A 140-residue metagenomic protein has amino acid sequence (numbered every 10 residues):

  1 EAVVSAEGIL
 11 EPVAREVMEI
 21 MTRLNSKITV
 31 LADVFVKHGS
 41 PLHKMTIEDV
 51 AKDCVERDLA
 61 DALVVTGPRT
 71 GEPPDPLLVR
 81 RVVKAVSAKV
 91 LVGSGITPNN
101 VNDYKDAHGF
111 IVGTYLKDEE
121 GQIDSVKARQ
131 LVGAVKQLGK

Functional and structural regions predicted by a protein language model:
E1-D61: Conserved anion-binding
A2-N25, G67-V83, T97-D103, E119-L131: Active-site-adjacent beta->alpha loops and helix N-cap segments on the catalytic face of soluble alpha/beta enzymes
I20-L24, R57, T66, A85 (+2 more regions): Change "in soluble alpha/beta enzymes" to "in soluble alpha/beta proteins
R23-S26, R57-D61, V90-G93, D118-G121 (+1 more regions): Short, surface-exposed, polar/charged, turn-prone segments marking secondary-structure boundaries
I28-V34, D61-V65, V90-S94, F110-V112: Hydrophobic faces of well-ordered beta-strands that scaffold small-molecule active sites in alpha/beta enzyme cores
V36-V79, L116-K127: Glycine/Thr-rich beta-alpha phosphate-binding loop at enzyme active sites
D49-K52, V82-V112: Catalytic cores of alpha/beta
H108-K140: C-terminal appended segment following the main domain
